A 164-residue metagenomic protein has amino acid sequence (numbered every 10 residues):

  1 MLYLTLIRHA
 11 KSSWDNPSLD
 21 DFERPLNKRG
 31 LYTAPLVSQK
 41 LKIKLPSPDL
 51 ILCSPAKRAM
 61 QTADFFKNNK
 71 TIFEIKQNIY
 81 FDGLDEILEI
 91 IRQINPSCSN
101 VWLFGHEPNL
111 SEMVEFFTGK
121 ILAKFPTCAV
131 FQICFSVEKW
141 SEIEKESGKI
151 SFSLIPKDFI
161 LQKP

Functional and structural regions predicted by a protein language model:
L2-Y3, I7-N78, D82, L110 (+2 more regions): Active-site-proximal alpha-helix that buttresses catalytic centers in soluble enzyme cores
L4, P96-G105: Generic beta-sheet signal
L19-F22, F65-N69, L88-I90, F116-K120 (+1 more regions): Short, glycine/charged-enriched secondary-structure capping and boundary segments
K44-S47, Q93-S99: Glycine-rich phosphate-binding loop signature in dinucleotide/nucleotide-binding domains
Y80-D82, E142, S147-P164: Functional cleft and adjacent loop/helix regions within the main domain that mediate ligand binding or catalysis
F81-I91: Short alpha-helix plus adjacent loop in nuclease-associated cores
I94-S97, E107-C128: Non-DNA-binding regulatory cores of transcription-related proteins, predominantly C-terminal effector-binding
I121-S153: Domain-level recognition of soluble alpha/beta enzyme cores, biased toward histidine phosphatases/phosphomutases
